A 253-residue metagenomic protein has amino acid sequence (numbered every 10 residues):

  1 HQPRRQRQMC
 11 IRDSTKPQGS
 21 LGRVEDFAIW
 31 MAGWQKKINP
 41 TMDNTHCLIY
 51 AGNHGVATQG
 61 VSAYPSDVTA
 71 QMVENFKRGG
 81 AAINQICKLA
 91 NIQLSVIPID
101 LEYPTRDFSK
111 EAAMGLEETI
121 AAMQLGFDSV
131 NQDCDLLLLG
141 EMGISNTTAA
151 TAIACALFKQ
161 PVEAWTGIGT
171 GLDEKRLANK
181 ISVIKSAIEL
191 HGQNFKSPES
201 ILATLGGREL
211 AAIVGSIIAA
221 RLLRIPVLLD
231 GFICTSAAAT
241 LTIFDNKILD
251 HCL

Functional and structural regions predicted by a protein language model:
H1-R7: Single conserved hydrophobic/aromatic residue that forms the stacking wall/gate of nucleotide- or nucleobase-binding
Q8-P40: An N-cap/entry alpha-helix motif that binds or orients negatively charged groups
I38-P98: Active-site cofactor/substrate anionic-group-binding motifs, chiefly glycine- and Lys/Arg-rich phosphate-binding loops
A57-Q59, L139, I144-T151, L210-V214 (+1 more regions): Short glycine/serine/threonine-rich phosphate/pyrophosphate-binding segments that cradle anionic phosphate groups
Y64-V68, A152-E163, F244-L249: A glycine- and small-aliphatic-rich helix-loop capping segment at beta-alpha/alpha-beta transitions that lines
F108, A113-T147, A152-F158, G169-R176: Glycine-rich, mobile lid/loop segments that gate access to catalytic sites or pores
L137, T148-A212: Phosphate/pyrophosphate-binding betaalpha-module
G215-G231, T235, A239-I243, H251-L253: Hydrophobic alpha-helical bundle architecture
